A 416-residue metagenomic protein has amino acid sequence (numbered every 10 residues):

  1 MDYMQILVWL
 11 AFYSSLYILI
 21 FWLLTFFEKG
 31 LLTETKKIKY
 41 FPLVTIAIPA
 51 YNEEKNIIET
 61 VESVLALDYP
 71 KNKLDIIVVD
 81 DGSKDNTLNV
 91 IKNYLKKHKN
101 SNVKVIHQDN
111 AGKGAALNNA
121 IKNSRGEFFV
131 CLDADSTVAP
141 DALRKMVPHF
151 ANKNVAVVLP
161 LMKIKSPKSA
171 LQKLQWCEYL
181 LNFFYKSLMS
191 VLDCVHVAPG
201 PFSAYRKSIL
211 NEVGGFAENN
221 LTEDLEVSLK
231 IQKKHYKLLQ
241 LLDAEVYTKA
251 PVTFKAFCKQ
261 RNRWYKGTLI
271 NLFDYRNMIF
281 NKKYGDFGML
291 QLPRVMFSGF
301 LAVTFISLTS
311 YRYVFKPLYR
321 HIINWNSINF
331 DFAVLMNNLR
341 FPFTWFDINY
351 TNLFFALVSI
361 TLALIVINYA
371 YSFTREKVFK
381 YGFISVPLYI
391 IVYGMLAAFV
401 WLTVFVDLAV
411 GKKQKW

Functional and structural regions predicted by a protein language model:
M1-Y40, Y371-R375, Y393, A397-V410: N-terminal membrane-anchoring/stem segments of glycan-assembly enzymes
Y3-Q5, E34-K37, V252-L388, V406-W416: Basic/Trp-rich segment in TM-proximal cytosolic loops or flexible interdomain/linker regions
P42-T45, D75, E226: Cell-envelope/extracellular polymer assembly enzymes that use nucleotide-activated donors
I57-E59, D85-N93, L117, D141: Acidic helix N-cap motif at the loop->helix transition within catalytic regions of sugar-transfer enzymes
E62-K73: Short, acidic, metal-binding catalytic loop of nucleotide-sugar glycosyltransferases
D80-N89, A111: A conserved acidic beta->alpha catalytic loop
N100, I106, G114-A116, A120 (+5 more regions): Long helical/loop segments within the catalytic core of UDP-sugar-dependent glycosyltransferases, especially the large
F150-F184, N219-L221, S228-P293, H321-N337: Catalytic donor/gating beta->alpha subdomain of glycosyltransferases that bind UDP-sugars
